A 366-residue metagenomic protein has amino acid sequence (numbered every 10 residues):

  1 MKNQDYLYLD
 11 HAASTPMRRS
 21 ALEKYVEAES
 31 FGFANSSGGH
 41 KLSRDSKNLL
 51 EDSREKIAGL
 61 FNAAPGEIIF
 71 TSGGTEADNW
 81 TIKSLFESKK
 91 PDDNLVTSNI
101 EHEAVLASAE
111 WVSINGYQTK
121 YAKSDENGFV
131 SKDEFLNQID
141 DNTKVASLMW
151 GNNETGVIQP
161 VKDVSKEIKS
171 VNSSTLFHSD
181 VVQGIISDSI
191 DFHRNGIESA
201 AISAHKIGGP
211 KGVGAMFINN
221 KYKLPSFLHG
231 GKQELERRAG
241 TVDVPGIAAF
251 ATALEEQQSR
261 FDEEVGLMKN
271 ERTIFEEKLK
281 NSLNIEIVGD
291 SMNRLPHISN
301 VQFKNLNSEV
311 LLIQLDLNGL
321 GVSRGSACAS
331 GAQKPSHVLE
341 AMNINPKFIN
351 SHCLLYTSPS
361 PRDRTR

Functional and structural regions predicted by a protein language model:
N3-D5, A13-A63: Glycine-rich phosphate-binding segment of PLP-dependent enzymes
D45-A58, A63-D92, E101-S108: Conserved beta-loop-alpha segment that forms the PLP phosphate-binding cup at the N-terminus of a helix
S53-K56, L60, Q258-Q314: Conserved PLP-dependent catalytic core of the aminotransferase class-I/II
K83-N142, K166: PLP-dependent aminotransferase-like
K120, S124-G184: Active-site phosphate-binding strand-loop segment of PLP-dependent enzymes
H193-T252: Active-site PLP attachment segment
S299-L354: Conserved C-terminal alpha-helix-loop-beta "cap" of PLP-dependent enzymes that closes/shapes the active-site mouth
Y356-R366: Single conserved hydrophobic/aromatic residue that forms the stacking wall/gate of nucleotide- or nucleobase-binding
